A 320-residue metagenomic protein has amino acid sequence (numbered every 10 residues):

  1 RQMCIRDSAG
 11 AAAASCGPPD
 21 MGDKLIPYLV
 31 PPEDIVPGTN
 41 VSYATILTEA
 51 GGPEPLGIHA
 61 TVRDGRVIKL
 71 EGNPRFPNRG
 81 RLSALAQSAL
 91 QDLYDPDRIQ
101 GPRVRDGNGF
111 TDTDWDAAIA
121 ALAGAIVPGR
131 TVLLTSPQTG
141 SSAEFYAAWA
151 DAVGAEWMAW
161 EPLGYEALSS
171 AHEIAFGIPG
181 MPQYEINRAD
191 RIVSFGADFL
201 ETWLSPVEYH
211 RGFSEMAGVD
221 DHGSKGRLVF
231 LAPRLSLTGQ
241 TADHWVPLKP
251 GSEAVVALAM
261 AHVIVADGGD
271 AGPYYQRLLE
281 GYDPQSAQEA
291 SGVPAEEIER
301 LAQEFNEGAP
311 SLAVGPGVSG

Functional and structural regions predicted by a protein language model:
Q2, R6-D267, P294-A295, R300: N-terminal export/assembly segments and adjacent metallocofactor-ligating motifs of anaerobic energy-metabolism
A254-V256, M260, G268-G320: Active-site phosphate/pyrophosphate-binding segments
